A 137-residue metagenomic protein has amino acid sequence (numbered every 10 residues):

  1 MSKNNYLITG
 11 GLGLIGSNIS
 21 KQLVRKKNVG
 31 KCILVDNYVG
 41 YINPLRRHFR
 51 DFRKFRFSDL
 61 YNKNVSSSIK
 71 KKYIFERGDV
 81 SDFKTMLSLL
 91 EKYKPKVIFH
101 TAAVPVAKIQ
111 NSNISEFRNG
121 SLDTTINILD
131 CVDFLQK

Functional and structural regions predicted by a protein language model:
M1-K137: N-terminal Rossmann-like NAD(P)+-binding domain of SDR-like oxidoreductases, especially those catalyzing
